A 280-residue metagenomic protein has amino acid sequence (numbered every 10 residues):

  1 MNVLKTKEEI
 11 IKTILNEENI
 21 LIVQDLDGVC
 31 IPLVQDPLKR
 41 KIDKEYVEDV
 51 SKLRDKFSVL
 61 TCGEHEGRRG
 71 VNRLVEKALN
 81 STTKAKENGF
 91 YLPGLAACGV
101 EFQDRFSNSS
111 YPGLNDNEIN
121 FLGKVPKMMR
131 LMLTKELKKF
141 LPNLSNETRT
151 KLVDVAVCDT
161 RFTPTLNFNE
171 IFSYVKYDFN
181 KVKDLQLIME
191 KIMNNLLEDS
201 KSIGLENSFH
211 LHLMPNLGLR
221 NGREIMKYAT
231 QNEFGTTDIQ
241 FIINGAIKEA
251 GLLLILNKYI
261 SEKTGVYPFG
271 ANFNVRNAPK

Functional and structural regions predicted by a protein language model:
M1-I14: N- or domain-start disorder-to-order transition segments that initiate the globular core
V3-L4, K39-D43, G245: A conditional alpha-helix N-cap/helix-loop micro-motif detector
T6-E9, I42-E45, G251: Well-ordered alpha-helical segments embedded in enzymatic catalytic cores
T13-K39, V59-L60, G94, L252: Asp-based phosphoryl-transfer active-site loop
I22-V29, G94-S107, D159-I171, Q231-F234: Short loop/turn segments at strand-loop or loop-helix junctions that form parts of catalytic or ligand-binding pockets
V34, R68-L74, R105-F106, F168 (+2 more regions): A short acidic (Asp/Glu
R40-R161: Active-site phosphate-binding/coordination module
S145-K280: Conserved acidic, metal-coordinating active-site core of Asp-based, Mg2+-dependent phosphoryl-transfer enzymes
